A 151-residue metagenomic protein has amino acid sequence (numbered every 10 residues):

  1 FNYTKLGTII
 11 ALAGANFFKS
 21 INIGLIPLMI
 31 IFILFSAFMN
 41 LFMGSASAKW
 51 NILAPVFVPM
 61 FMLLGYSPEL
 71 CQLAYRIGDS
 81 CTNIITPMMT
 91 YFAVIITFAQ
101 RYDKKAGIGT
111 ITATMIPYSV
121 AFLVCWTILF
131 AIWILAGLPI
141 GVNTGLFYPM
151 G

Functional and structural regions predicted by a protein language model:
F1-I9: Core transmembrane alpha-helical segments of multi-pass membrane transporters/permeases
L6, A48-K49, E69: Short, surface-exposed helix-loop/turn micro-motifs enriched in polar/charged residues
I9-S20, V58-L63, T110-A113: Short amphipathic alpha-helical coupling elements at transmembrane boundaries
I10-A13, S47-M60, M89-Y102: Re-entrant/interfacial helical elements at transmembrane boundaries that shape and gate the permeation pathway
K19-P59, L64, R76: Hydrophobic alpha-helical transmembrane segments of multi-pass integral membrane proteins, predominantly secondary
I26, G65-A74, D103-T114: Membrane-interface alpha-helices at helix entry/exit sites of multi-pass transporters
I33-A37, P55-V56, Q72-I84, T112-V120: Transmembrane helix-bundle signature of multi-pass membrane transporters/permeases
S80-G151: Juxtamembrane and boundary regions of transmembrane helices in multi-pass small-molecule transporters and channels
